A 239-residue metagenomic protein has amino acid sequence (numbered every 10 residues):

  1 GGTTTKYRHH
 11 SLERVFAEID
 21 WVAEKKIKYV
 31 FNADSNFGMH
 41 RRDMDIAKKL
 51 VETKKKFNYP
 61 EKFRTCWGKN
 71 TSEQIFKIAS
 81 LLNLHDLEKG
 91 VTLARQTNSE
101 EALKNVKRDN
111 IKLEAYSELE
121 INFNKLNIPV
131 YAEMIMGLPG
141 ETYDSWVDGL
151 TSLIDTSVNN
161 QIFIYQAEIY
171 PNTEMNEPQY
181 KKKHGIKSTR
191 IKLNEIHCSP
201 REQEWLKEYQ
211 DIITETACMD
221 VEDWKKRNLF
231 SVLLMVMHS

Functional and structural regions predicted by a protein language model:
G1-E13: Canonical Radical SAM [4Fe-4S] cluster-binding loop centered on the CxxxCxxC motif and its immediate flanking residues
L12-Y131, M136-L138: Conserved SAM/AdoMet-binding glycine-rich loop
K26, K54, N127, S157-Q161 (+2 more regions): A generic secondary-structure signal for well-formed alpha-helical elements
H40-R42, Q96, E100-K107, M136-D144 (+2 more regions): Flexible glycine/acidic-rich beta-alpha junction loops that bind and position SAM and/or redox cofactors in anaerobic
K49, G149-L150, Q179-K183: Short, hinge-like loop/turn segments at secondary-structure boundaries
T65, L150-L153, I164: Phosphate/diphosphate-binding loops
K77-S80, P139-D155, D223: Catalytic cores of alpha/beta
D220-S239: Charge-patterned, long linear interaction tracts outside catalytic cores
